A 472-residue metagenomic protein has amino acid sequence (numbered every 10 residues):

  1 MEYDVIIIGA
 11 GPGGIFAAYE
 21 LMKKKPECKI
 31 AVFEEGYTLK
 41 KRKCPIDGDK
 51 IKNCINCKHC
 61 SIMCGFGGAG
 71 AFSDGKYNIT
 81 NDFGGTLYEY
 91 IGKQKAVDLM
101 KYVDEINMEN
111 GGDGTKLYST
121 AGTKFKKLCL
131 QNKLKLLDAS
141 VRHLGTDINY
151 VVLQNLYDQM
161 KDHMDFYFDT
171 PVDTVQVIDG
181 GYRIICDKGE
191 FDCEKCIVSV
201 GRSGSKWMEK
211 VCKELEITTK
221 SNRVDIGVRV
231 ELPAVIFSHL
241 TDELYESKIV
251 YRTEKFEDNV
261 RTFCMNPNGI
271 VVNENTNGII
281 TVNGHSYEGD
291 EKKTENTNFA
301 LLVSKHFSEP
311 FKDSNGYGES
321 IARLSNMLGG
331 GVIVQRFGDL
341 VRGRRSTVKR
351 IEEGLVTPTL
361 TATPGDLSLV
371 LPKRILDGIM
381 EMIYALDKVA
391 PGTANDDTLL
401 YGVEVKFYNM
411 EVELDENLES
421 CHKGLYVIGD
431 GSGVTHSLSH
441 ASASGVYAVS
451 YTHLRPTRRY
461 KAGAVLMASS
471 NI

Functional and structural regions predicted by a protein language model:
E2-G11: Beta1/beta-strand and adjacent pyrophosphate-binding region of the FAD-binding site in flavoprotein oxidoreductases
I8, F191-G201: Short hydrophobic core segments
T38-H163, W207, E214: Conserved N-terminal/central alpha/beta ligand/cofactor-binding core
F168-G180: A conserved short coil-to-beta-strand element within the FAD-binding core of flavoproteins
K220-V303: Mid-to-C-terminal "cap/lid" subdomains and adjacent gly/pro-rich loops that border and regulate access to redox
H285-L369: C-terminal catalytic lobe of FAD-dependent flavoproteins
A362-T435, S442: A glycine-rich dinucleotide-binding beta-alpha-beta segment and adjacent secondary-structure elements that constitute
T452-T457: Conserved small/polar residues in nucleotide/adenosyl-binding loops
